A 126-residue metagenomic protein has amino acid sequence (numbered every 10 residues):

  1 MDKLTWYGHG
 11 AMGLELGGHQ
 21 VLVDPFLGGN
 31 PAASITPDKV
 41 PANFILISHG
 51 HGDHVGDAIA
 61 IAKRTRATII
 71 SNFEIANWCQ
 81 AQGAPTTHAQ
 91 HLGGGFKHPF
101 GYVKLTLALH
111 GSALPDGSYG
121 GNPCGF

Functional and structural regions predicted by a protein language model:
M1-T5: Extreme N-terminal starter segment of soluble prokaryotic enzymes
Y7, M12-L16, K97-F126: Catalytic core of the metallo-beta-lactamase
G8-H9, S71-N77, H91-G93: Short, polar loop motifs at secondary-structure junctions
G13-H51, G56-K63, E74, G111-Y119: Pre-active-site segment of Zn-dependent metallo-hydrolases
F44-L46, T68-I70, Q82, T87 (+1 more regions): Catalytic phosphate/metal-binding cores of nucleic-acid and nucleotide-processing enzymes, i.e., regions that mediate
K63-I69, N122-P123: Mobile, glycine- and charge-enriched loop segments and immediately flanking short secondary-structure elements within
T86-H91, K104: Histidine-/acidic-rich catalytic cores in large beta-rich domains
